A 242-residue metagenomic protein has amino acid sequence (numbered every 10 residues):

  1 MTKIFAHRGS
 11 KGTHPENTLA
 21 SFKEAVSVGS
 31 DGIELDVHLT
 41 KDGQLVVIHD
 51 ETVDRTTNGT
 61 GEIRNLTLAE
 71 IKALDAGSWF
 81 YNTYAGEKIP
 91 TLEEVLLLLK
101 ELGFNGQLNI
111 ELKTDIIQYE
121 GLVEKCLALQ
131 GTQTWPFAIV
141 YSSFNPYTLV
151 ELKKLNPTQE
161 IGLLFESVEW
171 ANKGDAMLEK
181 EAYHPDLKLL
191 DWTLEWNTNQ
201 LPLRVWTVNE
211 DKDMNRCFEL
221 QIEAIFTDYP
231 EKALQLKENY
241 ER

Functional and structural regions predicted by a protein language model:
M1-R242: Phosphate-group recognition and catalysis centered on beta-loop-alpha active-site segments
